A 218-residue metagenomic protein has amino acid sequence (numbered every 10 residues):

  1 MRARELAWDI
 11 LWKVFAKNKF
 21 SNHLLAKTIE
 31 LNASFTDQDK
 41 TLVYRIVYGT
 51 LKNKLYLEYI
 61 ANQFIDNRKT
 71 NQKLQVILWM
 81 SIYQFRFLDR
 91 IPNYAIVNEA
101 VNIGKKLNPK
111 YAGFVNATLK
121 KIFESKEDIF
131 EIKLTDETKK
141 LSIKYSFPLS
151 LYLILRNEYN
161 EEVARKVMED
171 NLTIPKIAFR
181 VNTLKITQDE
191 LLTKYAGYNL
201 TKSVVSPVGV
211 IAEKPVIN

Functional and structural regions predicted by a protein language model:
M1-P215: Class I Rossmann-like S-adenosyl-L-methionine
